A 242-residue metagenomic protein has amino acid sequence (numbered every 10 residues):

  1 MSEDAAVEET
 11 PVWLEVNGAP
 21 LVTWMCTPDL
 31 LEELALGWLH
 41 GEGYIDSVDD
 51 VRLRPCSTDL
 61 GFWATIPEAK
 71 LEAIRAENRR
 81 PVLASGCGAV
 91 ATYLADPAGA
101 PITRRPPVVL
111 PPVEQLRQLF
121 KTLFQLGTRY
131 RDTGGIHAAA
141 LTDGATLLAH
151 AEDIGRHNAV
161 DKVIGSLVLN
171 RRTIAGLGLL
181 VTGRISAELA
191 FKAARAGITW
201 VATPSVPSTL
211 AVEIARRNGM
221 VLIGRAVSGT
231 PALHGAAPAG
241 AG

Functional and structural regions predicted by a protein language model:
M1-D143, A149-H150: Intrinsically disordered, low-complexity regions enriched in acidic/Ser/Thr/Pro/Gln residues
L14, A64, C87, A139 (+4 more regions): Generic structural hydrophobic/aromatic packing signal, biased to beta-strands
T27, A35-H40, A76-R80, I154 (+4 more regions): Surface-exposed beta-strand edges and their flanking turn/coil or helix-capping segments
Y44-D46, R54, L94-A98, N170-R171 (+2 more regions): Short C-terminal domain-edge/linker segments immediately following a structured domain
L126-R172, G178-L179: Histidine/lysine/aspartate-rich catalytic loop segments that bind and position anionic ligands
R156-L233: Feature captures the catalytic cores and cofactor-binding loops of soluble hydro-lyases/lyases that act on carboxylate
T230-G242: Short, basic/aromatic-enriched C-terminal tail that caps enzymatic domains
